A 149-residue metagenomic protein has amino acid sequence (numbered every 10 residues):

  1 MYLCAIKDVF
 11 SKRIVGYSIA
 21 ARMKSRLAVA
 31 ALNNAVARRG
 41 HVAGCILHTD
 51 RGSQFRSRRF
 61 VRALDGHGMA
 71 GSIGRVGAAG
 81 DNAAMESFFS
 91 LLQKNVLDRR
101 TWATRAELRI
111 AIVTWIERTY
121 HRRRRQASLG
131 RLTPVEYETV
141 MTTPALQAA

Functional and structural regions predicted by a protein language model:
M1-A149: Charged DNA-binding/catalytic regions of mobile-element recombinases
